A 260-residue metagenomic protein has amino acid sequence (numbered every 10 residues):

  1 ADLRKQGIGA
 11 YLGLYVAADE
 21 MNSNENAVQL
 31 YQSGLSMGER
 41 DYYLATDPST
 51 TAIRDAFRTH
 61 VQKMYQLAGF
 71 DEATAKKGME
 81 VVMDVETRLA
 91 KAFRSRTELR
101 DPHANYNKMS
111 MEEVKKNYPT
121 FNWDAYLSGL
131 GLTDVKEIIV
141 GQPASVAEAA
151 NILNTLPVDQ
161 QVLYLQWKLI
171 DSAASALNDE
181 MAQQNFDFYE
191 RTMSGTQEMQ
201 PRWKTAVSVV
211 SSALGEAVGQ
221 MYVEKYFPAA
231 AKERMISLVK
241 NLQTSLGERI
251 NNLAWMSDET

Functional and structural regions predicted by a protein language model:
A1-S237, N241: Noncatalytic, helix-rich "gating/capping" subdomain that lines the substrate-entry/channel surface of large enzyme
A229-T260: Extended, non-catalytic substrate-recognition/exosite surfaces adjacent to catalytic cores, especially in enzymes
